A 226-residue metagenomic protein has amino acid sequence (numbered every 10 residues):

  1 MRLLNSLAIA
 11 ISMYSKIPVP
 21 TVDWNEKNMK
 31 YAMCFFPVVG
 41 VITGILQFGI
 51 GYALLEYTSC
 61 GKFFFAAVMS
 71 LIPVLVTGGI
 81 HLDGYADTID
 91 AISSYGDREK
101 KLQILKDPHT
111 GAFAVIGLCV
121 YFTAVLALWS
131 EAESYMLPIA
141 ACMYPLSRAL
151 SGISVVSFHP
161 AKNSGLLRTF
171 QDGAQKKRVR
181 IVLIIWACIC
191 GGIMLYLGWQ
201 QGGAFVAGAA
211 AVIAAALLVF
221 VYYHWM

Functional and structural regions predicted by a protein language model:
M1-G78, G96-L102, T110-M226: Hydrophobic alpha-helical transmembrane segments
G78-G84: Replace "His-x-His-based motif
D83, S93-S94, Q103: Glycine/small-residue-rich loop that forms an oxyanion/phosphate-binding "nest" at active or ligand-binding sites
D90: Carboxylate-dense, calcium-coordinating segments in secreted/extracellular and ER-lumen proteins
